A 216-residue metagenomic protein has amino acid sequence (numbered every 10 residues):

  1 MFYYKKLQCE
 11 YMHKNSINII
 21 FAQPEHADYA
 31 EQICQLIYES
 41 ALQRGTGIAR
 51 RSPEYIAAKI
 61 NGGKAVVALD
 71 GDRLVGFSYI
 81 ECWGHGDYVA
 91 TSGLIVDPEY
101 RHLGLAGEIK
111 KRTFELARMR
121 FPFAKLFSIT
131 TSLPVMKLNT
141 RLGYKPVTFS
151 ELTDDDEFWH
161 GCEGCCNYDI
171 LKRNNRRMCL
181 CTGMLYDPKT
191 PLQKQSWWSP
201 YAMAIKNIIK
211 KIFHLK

Functional and structural regions predicted by a protein language model:
F2-K14, R118-F123, F127-K216: Terminal substrate-recognition subdomain of acyl/acetyltransferases
Y4-P53, V67-D70, Q195: Short amphipathic alpha-helix that is part of the acyltransferase structural core
F21-P24, V96, T130: Conserved residues at beta->alpha junctions
C34-P98: A conserved beta-strand-loop-helix scaffold within acyl/acetyltransferase catalytic domains
V96, H102-A117: Conserved acetyl-CoA-binding loop-helix of GNAT-fold acetyltransferases
